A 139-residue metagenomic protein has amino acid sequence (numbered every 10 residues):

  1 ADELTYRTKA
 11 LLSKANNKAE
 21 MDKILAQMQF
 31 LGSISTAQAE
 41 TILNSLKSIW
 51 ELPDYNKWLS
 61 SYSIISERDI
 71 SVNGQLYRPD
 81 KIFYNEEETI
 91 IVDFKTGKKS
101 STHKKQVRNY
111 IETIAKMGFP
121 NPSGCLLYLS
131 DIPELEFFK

Functional and structural regions predicted by a protein language model:
A1-P79, F83-E86, K104, L127: Nuclease catalytic cores
V72-K139: Nucleic-acid nuclease catalytic cores
